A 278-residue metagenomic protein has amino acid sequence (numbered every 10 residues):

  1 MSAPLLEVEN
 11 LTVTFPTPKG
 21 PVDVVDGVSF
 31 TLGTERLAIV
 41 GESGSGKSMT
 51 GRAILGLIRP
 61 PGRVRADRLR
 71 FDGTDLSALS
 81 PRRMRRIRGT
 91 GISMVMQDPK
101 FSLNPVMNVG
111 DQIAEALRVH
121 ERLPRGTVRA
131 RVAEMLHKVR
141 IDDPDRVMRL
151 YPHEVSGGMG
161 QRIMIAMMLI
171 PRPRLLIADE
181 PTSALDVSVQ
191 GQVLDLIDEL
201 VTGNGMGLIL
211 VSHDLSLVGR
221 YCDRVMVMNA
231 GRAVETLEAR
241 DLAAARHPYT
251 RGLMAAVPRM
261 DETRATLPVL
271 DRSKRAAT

Functional and structural regions predicted by a protein language model:
P4, P21, R36, D142-M148 (+1 more regions): Short catalytic/signature loops enriched in Gly
R63, L76-S93, D111, V119 (+1 more regions): ABC ATPase NBD coupling module
V64-D75, L237: Conserved ABC transporter NBD signature motif
D75, T127-R146, M254-A255: Conserved ABC ATPase "signature" region
I170-R174: A short, proline-enriched helix->beta-strand linker immediately N-terminal to the Walker B motif in ABC-type P-loop
V218-R220: A short, surface-exposed alpha-helical micro-motif characterized by mixed small hydrophobic and charged/polar residues
